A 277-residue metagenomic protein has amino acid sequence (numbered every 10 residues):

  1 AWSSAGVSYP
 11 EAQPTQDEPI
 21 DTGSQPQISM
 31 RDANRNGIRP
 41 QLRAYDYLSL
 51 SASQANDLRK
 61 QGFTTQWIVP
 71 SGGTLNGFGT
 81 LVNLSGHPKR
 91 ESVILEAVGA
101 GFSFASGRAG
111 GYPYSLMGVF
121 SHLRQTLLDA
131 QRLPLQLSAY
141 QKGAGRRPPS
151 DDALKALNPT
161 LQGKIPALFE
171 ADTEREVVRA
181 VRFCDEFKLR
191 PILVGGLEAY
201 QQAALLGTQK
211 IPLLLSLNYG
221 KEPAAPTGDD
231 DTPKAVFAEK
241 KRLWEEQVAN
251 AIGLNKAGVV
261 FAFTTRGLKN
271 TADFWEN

Functional and structural regions predicted by a protein language model:
A1-Q61, Q66-V69: Metal-associated gating/positioning segment near the N- to mid-region
W2-S3, I68-S71, E170-D172, G195-L197 (+2 more regions): Active-site-proximal beta-strand/loop segments in catalytic clefts of secreted hydrolases
S8-P14, F78-T80, A225-P226: Short, solvent-exposed loop/turn and secondary-structure capping segments
E11, P19-A33, Q41, P166 (+1 more regions): His/Asp/Glu-enriched, well-ordered alpha-helical/loop segment that forms or immediately abuts the divalent-metal
L50-Y200: Polyanionic/metal-chelating signatures
D57, F183, L205, G253-A257: Alpha-helical scaffold elements within enzyme catalytic domains, especially in hydrolases
C184-R190, G207-L214, G258-V260: Glycine-enriched alpha-helix->loop->beta-strand junction motifs that scaffold or abut catalytic
E198-Q209: Active-site-adjacent beta->alpha loops and helix N-cap segments on the catalytic face of soluble alpha/beta enzymes
